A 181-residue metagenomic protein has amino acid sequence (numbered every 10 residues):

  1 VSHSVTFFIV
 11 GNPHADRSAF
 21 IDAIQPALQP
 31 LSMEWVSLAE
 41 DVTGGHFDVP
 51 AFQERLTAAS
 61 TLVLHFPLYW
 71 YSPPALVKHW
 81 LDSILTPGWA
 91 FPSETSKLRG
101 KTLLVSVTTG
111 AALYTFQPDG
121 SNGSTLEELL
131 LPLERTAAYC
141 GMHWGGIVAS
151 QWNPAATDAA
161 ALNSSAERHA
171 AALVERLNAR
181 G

Functional and structural regions predicted by a protein language model:
V1-F91, A171-G181: N-terminal beta1-alpha1-beta2 submodule of the flavodoxin-like/Rossmannoid cofactor-binding fold
V5, A23-Q29, P132-G181: Glycine-rich phosphate/pyrophosphate-binding loop and the adjoining helix
F7-I9, E34-V36, L104-S106, G145-V148: Hydrophobic/aromatic beta-strand patches that form the interior of the parallel beta-sheet core in alpha/beta enzyme
P13-H14, Y69-W70, G110-A112, W152-P154: Short, solvent-exposed loop/turn segments at secondary-structure junctions
H46, F116, T157-D158: Short, well-ordered secondary-structure micro-motifs
V49, W70, N122-L126, A159-A166: Flexible, glycine- and charge-enriched loops at secondary-structure boundaries
W89-R99: Short mixed-charge
R99-G145: Short, glycine-/small-residue-rich phosphate/pyrophosphate-handling segment
